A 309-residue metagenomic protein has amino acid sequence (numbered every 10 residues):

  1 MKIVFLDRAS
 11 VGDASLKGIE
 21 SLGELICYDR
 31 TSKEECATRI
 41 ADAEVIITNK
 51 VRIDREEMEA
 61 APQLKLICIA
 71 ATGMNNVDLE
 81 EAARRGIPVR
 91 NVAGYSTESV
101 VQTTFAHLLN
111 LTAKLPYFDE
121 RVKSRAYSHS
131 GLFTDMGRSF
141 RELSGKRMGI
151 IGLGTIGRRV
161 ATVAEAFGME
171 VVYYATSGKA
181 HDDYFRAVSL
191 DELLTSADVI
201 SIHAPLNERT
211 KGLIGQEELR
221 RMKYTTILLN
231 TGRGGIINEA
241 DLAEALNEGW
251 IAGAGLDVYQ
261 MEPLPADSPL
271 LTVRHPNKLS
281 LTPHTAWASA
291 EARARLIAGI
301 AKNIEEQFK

Functional and structural regions predicted by a protein language model:
M1-A43, V172: N-terminal glycine-/charge-rich "phosphate-binding" loop or analogous flexible N-terminal tail
A14, G18-S21, T134-Y224: Rossmann-like dinucleotide/phosphate-binding beta-alpha-beta segment
D29, A70-A71, I87-E98, A175 (+1 more regions): Short beta->alpha connector loops at strand-helix junctions that form conserved, small/polar/Pro-enriched
A43, A61, S196-A197, T225: An anion/phosphate-binding loop that grips the pyrophosphate of nucleotide cofactors and donors
V51, T72, D198, A204-L206 (+2 more regions): Short glycine-/small-residue-rich Rossmann-like dinucleotide-binding loops
R52-L64, L79-E81, R209-L228: Rossmann-fold NAD(P) dinucleotide-binding segment
A93-R147: Phosphate-binding beta-alpha-beta segment of Rossmann-like dinucleotide-binding domains, i.e., the NAD(P)
T225-K309: Rossmann-like dinucleotide-binding domain for NAD(H)/NADP(H)
